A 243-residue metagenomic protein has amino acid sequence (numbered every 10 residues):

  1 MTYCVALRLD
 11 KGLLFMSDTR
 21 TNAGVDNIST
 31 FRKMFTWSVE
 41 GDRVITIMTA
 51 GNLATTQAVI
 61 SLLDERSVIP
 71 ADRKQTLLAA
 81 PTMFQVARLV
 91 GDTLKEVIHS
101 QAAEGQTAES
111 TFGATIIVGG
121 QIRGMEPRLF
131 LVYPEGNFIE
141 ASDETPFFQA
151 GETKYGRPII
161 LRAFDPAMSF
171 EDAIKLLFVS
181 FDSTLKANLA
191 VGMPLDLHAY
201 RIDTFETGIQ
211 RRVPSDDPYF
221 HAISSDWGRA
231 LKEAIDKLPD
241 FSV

Functional and structural regions predicted by a protein language model:
M1-V243: N-terminal nucleophile
